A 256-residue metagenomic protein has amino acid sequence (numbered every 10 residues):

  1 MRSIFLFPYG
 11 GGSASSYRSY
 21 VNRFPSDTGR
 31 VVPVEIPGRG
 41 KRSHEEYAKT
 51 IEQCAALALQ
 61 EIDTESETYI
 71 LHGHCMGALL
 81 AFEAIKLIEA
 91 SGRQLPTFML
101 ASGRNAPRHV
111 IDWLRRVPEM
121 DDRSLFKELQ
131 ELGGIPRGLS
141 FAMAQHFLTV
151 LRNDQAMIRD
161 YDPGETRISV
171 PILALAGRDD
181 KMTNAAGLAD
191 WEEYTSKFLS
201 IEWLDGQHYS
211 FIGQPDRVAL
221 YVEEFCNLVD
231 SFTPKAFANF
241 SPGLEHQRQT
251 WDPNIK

Functional and structural regions predicted by a protein language model:
M1-E67, P107-S124, S196, L204-H208 (+3 more regions): Active-site catalytic motif of lipid deacylating hydrolases and related acyltransferases
G73-G77, A81: Gly/Ala-rich beta-loop-alpha elbow adjacent to hydrolase catalytic centers
F147-E165: Active-site nucleophile elbow and catalytic-triad environment of alpha/beta-hydrolase enzymes
A174-A176: Short beta-strand/loop motif that positions the catalytic acidic residue of the alpha/beta-hydrolase fold
D179-T183, Y209: Acidic catalytic loop of the alpha/beta-hydrolase fold
N184-E193: Short alpha-helix in the alpha/beta-hydrolase fold that links the catalytic acid
G206-D216: Catalytic histidine-centered segment of alpha/beta-hydrolase-like enzymes
